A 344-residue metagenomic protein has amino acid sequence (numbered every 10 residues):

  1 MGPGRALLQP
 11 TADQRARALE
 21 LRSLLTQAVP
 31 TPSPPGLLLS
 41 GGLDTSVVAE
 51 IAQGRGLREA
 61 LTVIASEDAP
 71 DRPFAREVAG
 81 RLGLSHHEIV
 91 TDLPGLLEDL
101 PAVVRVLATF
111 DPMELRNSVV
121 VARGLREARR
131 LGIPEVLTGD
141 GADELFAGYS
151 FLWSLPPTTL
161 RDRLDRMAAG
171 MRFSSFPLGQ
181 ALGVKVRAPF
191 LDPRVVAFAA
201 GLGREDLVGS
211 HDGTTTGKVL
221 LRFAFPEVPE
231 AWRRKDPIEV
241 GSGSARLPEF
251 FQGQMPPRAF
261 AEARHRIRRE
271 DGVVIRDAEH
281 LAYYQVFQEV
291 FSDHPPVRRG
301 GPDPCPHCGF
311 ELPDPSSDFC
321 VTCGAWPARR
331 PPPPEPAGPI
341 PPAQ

Functional and structural regions predicted by a protein language model:
M1-G4, A12, T26-Q27, V121-A122: N-terminal glutamine amidotransferase
R5-T11, A28, P34-L82, E88: ATP-dependent adenylation/pyrophosphate-handling site
A6-S23: Adenine-nucleotide phosphate-binding core of ATP-dependent small-molecule kinases
L7, R72-L107, E135-D140, L145 (+1 more regions): A conserved beta-strand->alpha-helix junction
E20, L24, T31-G36, G95-F151 (+4 more regions): Conserved adenosine/adenylate-binding substructure
L21-V29, L43, V47-A52, V78 (+4 more regions): Structural preference for long, well-ordered alpha-helical segments in enzyme cores
A52-G54, F74-E77, A102-V104, S150-S154: Short, glycine/charged-enriched secondary-structure capping and boundary segments
V136, G141-P157, A168-G272, P295-P302 (+2 more regions): Mid-to-C-terminal catalytic subdomains of enzymes that bind/position adenosyl phosphate moieties or nucleic-acid
